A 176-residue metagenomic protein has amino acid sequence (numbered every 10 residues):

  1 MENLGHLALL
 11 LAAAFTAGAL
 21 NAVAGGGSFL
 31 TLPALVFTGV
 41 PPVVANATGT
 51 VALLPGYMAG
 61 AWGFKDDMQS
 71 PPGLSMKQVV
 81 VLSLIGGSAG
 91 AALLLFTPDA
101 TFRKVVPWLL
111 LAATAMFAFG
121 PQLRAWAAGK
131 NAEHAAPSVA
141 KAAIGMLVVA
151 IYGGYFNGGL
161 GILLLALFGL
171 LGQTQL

Functional and structural regions predicted by a protein language model:
M1-P41, G129-L176: Selected transmembrane alpha-helices and immediately adjacent juxtamembrane segments of polytopic inner-membrane
L7, T50, V106-L110, T114 (+1 more regions): Residues within membrane-spanning alpha-helices of integral membrane proteins, especially the hydrophobic core/packing
A14, G18-A22, G56-A61, S83 (+5 more regions): Transmembrane alpha-helical segments of multi-pass membrane transport proteins and ion-pumping complexes
G18, Y57-Q69, F119-A125, L170-Q175: C-terminal ends of transmembrane helices
G27, V43, A100-R103: Residues that define the loop-to-transmembrane-helix transition and helix capping in multi-pass membrane transporters
T48-W108: Selective hydrophobic functional segments
T114-P137: Juxtamembrane helix-loop boundary signature in multi-pass membrane transporters
